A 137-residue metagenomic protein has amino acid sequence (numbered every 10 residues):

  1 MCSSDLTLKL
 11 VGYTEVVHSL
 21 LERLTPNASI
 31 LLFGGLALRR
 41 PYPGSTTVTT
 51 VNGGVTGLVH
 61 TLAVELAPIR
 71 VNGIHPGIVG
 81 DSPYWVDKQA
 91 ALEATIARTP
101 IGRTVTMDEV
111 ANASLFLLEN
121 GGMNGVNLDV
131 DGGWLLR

Functional and structural regions predicted by a protein language model:
S4-V16, L21-A67, I78-G80: Catalytic loop of short-chain dehydrogenase/reductase
T7, N52, V86, A97 (+1 more regions): Phosphate-coordinating loops and pocket residues in cytosolic domains that bind phosphorylated ligands
L24, R40, D87, T99 (+3 more regions): Helix-loop segment at the mouth of the active site in Rossmann-fold oxidoreductases, especially SDR/KR enzymes
L32, P100, D129: Conserved beta-strand segments that form the floor/walls of ligand-binding pockets within enzyme and binding domains
A67-R70, M123-G125: Short, small/polar-rich loop/turn modules that mediate ligand/substrate recognition or access, typified
R70-G80, D129-D131: Conserved SDR Rossmann-fold cofactor-binding beta-strand/turn motif
P76-R98, R137: A glycine/serine/threonine-rich, flexible loop-to-helix segment that serves as the NAD(P) cofactor-binding "lid"
R103-V130, L135: C-terminal substrate-recognition "lid" of short-chain dehydrogenase/reductases
